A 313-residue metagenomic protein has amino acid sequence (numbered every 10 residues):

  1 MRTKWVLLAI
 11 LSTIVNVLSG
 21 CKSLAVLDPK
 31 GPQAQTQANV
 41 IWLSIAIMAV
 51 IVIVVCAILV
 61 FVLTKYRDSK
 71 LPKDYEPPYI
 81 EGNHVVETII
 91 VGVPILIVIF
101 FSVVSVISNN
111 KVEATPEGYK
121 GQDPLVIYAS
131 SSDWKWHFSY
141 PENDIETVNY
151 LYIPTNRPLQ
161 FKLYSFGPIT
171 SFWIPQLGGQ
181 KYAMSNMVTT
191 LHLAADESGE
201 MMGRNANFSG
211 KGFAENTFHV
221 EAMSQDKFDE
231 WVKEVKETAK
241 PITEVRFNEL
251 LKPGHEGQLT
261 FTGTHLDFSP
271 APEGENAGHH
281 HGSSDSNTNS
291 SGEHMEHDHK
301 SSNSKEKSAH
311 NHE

Functional and structural regions predicted by a protein language model:
M1-W5: Positively charged n-region of N-terminal signal peptides that target proteins for export
V6-L7, H192: Short, intrinsically disordered, charge-biased short linear motifs at domain edges
L7-T13: Sec-dependent N-terminal signal peptides
I14, I47-V60, I89, V93-F100: Lipid-exposed faces of alpha-helical membrane segments in multi-pass integral membrane proteins
V17-G20: C-terminal motif of bacterial Sec signal peptides marking the signal peptidase cleavage site
S23-N39, R67-E313: Non-transmembrane, membrane-proximal soluble domains of secreted or membrane proteins
Q33-K70: Membrane-embedded alpha-helical segments of integral membrane proteins
